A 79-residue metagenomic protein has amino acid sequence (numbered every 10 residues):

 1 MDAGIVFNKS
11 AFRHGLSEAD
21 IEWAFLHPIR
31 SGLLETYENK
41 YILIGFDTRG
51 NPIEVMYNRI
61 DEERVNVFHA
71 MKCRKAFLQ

Functional and structural regions predicted by a protein language model:
M1-Q79: Ribonuclease/tRNase effector modules and their secretory precursors
